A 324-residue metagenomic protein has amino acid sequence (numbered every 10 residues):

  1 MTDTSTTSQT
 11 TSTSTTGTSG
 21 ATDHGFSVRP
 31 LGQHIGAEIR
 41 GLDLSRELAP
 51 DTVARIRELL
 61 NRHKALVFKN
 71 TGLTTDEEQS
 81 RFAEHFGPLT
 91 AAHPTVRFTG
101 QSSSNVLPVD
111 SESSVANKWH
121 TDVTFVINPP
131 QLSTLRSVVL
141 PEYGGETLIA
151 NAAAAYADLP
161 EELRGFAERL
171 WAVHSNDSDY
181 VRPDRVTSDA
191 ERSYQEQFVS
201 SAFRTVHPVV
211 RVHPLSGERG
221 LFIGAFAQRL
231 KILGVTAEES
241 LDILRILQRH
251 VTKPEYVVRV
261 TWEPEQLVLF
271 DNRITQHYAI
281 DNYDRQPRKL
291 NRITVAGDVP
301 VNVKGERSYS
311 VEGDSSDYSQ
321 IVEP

Functional and structural regions predicted by a protein language model:
T2-L267, R273-P324: Non-heme Fe(II) oxygenase catalytic core, chiefly the N-lobe of the double-stranded beta-helix
